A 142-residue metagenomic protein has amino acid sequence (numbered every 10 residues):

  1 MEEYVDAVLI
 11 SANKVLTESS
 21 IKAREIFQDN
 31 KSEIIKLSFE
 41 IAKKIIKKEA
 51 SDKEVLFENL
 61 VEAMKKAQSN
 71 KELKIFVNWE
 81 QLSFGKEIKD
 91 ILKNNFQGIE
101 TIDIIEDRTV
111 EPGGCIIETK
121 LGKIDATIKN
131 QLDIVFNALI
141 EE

Functional and structural regions predicted by a protein language model:
M1: Short strand-loop-helix active-site module centered on a catalytic nucleophile
L9-E141: Elongated, mostly alpha-helical coiled-coil "stalk/stator" tethers of large membrane protein machines
